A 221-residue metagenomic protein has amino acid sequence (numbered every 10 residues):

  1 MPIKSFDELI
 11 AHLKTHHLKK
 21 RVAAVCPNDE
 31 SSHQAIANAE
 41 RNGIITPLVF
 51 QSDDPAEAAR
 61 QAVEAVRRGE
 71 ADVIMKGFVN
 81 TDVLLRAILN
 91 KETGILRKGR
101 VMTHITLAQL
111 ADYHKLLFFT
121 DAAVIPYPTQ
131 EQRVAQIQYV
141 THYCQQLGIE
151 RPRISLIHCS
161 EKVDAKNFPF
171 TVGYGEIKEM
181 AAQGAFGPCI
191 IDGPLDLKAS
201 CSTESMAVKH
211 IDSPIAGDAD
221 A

Functional and structural regions predicted by a protein language model:
M1-L48, S52-A221: Anion-binding alpha/beta catalytic cores of soluble intermediary-metabolism enzymes, centered on
